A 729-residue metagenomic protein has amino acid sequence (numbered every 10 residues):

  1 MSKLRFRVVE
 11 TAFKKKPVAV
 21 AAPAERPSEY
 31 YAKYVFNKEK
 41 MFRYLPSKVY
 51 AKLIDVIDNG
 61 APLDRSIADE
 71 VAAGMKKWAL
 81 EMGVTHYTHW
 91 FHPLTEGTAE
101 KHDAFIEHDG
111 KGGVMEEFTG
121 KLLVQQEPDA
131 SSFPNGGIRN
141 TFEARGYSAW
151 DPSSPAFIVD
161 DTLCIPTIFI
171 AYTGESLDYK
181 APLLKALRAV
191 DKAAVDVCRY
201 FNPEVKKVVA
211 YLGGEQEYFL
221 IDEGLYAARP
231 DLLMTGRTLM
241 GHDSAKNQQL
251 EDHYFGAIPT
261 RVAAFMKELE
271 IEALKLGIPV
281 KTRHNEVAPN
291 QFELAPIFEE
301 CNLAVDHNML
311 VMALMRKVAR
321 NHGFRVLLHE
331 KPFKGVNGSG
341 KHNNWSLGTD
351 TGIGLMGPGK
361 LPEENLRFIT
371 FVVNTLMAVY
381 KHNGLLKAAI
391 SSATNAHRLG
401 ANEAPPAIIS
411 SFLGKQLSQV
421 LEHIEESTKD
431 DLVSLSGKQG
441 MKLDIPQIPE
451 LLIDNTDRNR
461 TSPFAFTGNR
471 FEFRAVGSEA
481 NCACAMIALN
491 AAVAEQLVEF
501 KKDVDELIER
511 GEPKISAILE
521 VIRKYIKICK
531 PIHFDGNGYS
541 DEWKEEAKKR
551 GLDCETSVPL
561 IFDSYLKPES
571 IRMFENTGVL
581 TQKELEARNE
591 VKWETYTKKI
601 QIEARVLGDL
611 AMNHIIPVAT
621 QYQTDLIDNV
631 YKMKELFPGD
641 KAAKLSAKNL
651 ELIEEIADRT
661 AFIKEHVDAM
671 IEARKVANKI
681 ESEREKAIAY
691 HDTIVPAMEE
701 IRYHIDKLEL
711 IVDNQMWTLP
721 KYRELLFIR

Functional and structural regions predicted by a protein language model:
S2-A24, T141-F157, T162: N-terminal hydrophobic targeting/anchoring segments and the immediately downstream early-domain regions of hydrolases
V8, K14, V20-F42, R188 (+2 more regions): Flexible inter-domain linker/hinge segments
E29-F142: Active-site core of metal-dependent hydrolases
I67, F91, T119, P296-F298 (+5 more regions): Active-site proximal loops enriched in glycine and acidic residues that flank catalytic Cys/His/Asp and coordinate
I67-V71, F91-P93, K121-L122, F169 (+4 more regions): Active-site-proximal loop/turn and secondary-structure-junction residues that shape catalytic pockets, frequently
E96-G113, S131, R229, G236-T238 (+4 more regions): Short linear, low-complexity motifs centered on an aromatic residue
E143-L328, N337-G340, L347-E590: Glycine-rich, acidic/polar active-site loops that bind/position phosphate-bearing ligands
K524-R729: C-terminal amphipathic alpha-helical interaction region
